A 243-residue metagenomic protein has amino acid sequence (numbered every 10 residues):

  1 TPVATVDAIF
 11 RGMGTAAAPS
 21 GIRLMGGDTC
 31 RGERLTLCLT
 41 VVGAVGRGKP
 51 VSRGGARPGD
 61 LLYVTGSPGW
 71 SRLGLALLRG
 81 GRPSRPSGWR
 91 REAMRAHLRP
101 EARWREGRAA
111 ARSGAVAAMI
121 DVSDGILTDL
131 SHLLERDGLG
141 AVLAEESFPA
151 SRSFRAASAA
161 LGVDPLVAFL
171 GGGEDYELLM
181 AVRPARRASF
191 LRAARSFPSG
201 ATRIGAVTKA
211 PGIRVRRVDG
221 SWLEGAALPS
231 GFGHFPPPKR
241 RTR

Functional and structural regions predicted by a protein language model:
T1-M25, C30-L37, V42, R112 (+1 more regions): Glycine-/charge-enriched secondary-structure boundary and capping motifs
V6, G55, R103: Short, conserved glycine- and acidic-residue-centered signature motifs in active-site or ligand-binding loops
G12, G43-V45, G74-L75, R79 (+2 more regions): Glycine-centered structural positions embedded in regular secondary structure
L35-L37, R95-R103: A glycine-rich, Thr/Ser-enriched phosphate-binding loop motif common to dinucleotide/cofactor-binding enzymes
G46-R99: Phosphate/diphosphate-binding glycine-rich loops and adjacent basic-rich segments that engage nucleotide
P50, G74, E106, L130 (+1 more regions): Hydrophobic side chains in well-ordered alpha-helices
S52, A109, F169: Short, flexible, glycine/charge-rich loop motifs used to bind or transfer phosphoryl groups or to couple energy/partner
L62-G66, R99-I126: Internal active-site segments that recognize and position negatively charged phosphoryl groups and nucleotide moieties
